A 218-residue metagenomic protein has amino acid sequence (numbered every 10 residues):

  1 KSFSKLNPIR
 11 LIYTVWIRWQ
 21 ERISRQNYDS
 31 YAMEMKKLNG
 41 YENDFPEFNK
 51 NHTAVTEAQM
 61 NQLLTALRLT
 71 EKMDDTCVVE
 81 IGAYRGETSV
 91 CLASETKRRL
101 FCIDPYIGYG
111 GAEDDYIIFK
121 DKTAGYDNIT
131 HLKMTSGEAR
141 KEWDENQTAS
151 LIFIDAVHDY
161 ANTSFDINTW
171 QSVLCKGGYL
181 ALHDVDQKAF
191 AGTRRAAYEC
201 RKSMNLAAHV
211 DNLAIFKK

Functional and structural regions predicted by a protein language model:
K1-D29: N-terminal auxiliary segments of SAM/dcSAM-dependent transferases
F3-L6, M33, G40, D127: N-terminal functional modules and adjacent low-complexity/disordered segments of proteins
P8, Y28-S30, Q147, N212-L213: Short linear motifs in intrinsically disordered/low-complexity regions
R10, V15, N39-E42, G178: Generic low-complexity, intrinsically disordered sequence content enriched in small uncharged/hydrophobic residues
L11, Q26-D29, N39, D104 (+2 more regions): Intrinsically disordered, low-complexity segments enriched in small/polar residues
W19-D74: Class I SAM-dependent methyltransferase Rossmann-like catalytic core, especially the SAM/SAH-binding loop
F48-T53, E57, L64-K218: S-adenosylmethionine/decaboxylated-SAM
